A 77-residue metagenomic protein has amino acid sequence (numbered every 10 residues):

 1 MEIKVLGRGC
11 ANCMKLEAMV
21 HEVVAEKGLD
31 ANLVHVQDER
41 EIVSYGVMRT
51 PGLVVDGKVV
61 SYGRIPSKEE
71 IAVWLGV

Functional and structural regions predicted by a protein language model:
M1-M19: Local sequence-structure signature of Cys/Sec-based thiol-disulfide redox active-site neighborhoods
A11, Q37, M48, P66-E70: Residues at secondary-structure transition points
V20, V24: Conserved hydrophobic residues forming the short capping helix/wall of the S-adenosyl-L-methionine
D30-E39: Thiol-based oxidoreductase modules, predominantly thioredoxin-like and allied folds used for disulfide exchange
V43: Catalytic cores of alpha/beta
G46-L53: Structural micro-motif
K58-V77: Non-catalytic, surface beta->alpha helical segment in thiol-disulfide oxidoreductase systems
